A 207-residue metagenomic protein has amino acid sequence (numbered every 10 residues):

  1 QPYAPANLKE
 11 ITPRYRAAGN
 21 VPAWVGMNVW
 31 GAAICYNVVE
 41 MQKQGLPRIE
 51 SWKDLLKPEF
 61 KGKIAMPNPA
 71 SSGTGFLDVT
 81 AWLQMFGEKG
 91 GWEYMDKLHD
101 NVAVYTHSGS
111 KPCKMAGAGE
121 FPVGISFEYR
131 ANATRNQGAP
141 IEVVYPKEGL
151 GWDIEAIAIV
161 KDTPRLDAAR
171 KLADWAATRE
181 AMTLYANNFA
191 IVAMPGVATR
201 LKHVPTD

Functional and structural regions predicted by a protein language model:
Q1, A17-P22, A133-Y145: Ligand-binding "clamshell"
Q1-E120: Extracytoplasmic ligand-binding site segments that recognize negatively charged/polar headgroups
A32-I34, E40-Q42, G62, A70-T74 (+4 more regions): Solvent-exposed loop/turn segments at secondary-structure junctions within structured extracellular/periplasmic domains
W52, P112-C113, A131, A169 (+1 more regions): Short, hydrophobic alpha-helical packing/hinge segments within bilobed ligand-binding/sensory domains
Y94-H99, Y105-T106, Q137-T163, P195-P205: Periplasmic-binding protein-like
C113, G117, R135, V160 (+1 more regions): Generic hydrophobic alpha-helical scaffold/packing signal
G117, F121-P140, F189: A ligand-binding cleft/hinge motif common to bilobed small-molecule-binding domains
E155, V160-D207: Mature extracytoplasmic/periplasmic domains
